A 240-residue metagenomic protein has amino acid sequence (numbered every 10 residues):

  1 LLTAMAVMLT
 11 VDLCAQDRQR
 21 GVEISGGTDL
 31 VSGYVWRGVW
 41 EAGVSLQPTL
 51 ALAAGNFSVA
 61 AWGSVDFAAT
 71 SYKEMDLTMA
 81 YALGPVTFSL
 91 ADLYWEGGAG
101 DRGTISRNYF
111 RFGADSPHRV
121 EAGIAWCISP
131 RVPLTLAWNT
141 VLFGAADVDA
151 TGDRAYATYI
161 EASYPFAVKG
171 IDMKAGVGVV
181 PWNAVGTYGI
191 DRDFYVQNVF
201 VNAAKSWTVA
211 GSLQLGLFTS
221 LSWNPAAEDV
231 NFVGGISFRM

Functional and structural regions predicted by a protein language model:
L1-E23: Cleavable N-terminal export/targeting peptides
Q16-E23, N56, S89, G97 (+3 more regions): Short loop/turn motifs that connect adjacent beta-strands in outer-membrane beta-barrel proteins
Q16-F67: Short glycine/proline- and aromatic-enriched beta-strand/turn motifs that initiate or cap beta-hairpins
R20-V22, A42-L46, S71-M75, S116-V120 (+3 more regions): Residues that define the transmembrane beta-barrel architecture of outer-membrane proteins
S25-V31, A51, A60-S64, A80 (+5 more regions): Transmembrane beta-strands of outer-membrane beta-barrel proteins
V31-R37, F57, W62-T70, L93-T104 (+5 more regions): Sequence/structural signature of outer-membrane beta-barrel proteins
Y109-G186, R239: Detector for outer-membrane/organellar transmembrane beta-barrel domains, recognizing the amphipathic beta-strand
Y164-F166, V201, E228-M240: Outer-membrane beta-barrel "beta-signal"
